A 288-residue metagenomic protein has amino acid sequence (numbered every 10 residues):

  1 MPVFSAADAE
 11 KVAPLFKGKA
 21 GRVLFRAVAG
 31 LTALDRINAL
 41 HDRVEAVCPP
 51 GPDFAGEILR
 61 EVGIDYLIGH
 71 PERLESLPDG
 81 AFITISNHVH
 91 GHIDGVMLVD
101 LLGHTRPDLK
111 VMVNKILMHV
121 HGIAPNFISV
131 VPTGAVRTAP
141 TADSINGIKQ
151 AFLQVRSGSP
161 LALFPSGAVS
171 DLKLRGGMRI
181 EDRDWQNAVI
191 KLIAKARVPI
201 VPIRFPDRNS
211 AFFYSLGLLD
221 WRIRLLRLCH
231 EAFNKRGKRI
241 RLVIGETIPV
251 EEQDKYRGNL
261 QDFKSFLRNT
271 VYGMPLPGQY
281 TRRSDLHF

Functional and structural regions predicted by a protein language model:
M1-H88, G95-M97, H104-D108, R282-F288: Membrane-anchoring hydrophobic helices of lipid-metabolizing enzymes
F4, S144-F288: Non-catalytic C-terminal accessory region of glycerolipid acyltransferases and related lyso-lipid remodeling enzymes
H41-R43, I85, R137-T138, R175-G177: Short, contiguous strand/loop micro-motifs
E57, M97-H104, L153, K191 (+1 more regions): Residue-level signal for well-ordered alpha-helical scaffold segments within enzymatic catalytic domains
L59-D65, H88, V136-A142, M178-I180: Short, flexible loop segments at the rims of nucleotide/cofactor-binding pockets, characterized by
D65-L74, K115-L117, I148-L153: Short, charged beta->alpha transition segments
R73, I116-M118, G134-A135, D207 (+1 more regions): Residue-level detector of flexible, active-site-proximal loop/helix-junction positions within diverse enzyme catalytic
D79, I83-P140: Catalytic core of membrane glycerolipid acyltransferases/transacylases, capturing the structured, soluble-facing
